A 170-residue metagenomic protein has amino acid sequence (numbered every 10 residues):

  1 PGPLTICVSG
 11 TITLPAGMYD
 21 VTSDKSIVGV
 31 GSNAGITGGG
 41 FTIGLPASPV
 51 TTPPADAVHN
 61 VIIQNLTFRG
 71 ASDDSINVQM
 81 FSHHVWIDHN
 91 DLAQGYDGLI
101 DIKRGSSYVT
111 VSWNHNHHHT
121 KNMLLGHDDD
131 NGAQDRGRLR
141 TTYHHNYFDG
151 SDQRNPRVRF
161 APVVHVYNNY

Functional and structural regions predicted by a protein language model:
P1-L14, K25-G31: Glycine-rich repeat segments that build the extracellular carbohydrate-interaction surface of secreted and virion
G2, V21-S23, P162: A generic structural signal for short beta-strands and their flanking turns/coil linkers
L4, A34, D74, G98: Acidic Asp/Glu-based divalent-cation binding sites
C7, W86, L99-D101, N155-V158: Short catalytic-loop micro-motif centered on adjacent basic/acidic residues
I12-S26, G35-Q64, G70-F81: Extracellular beta-strand-rich solenoid/capping regions of secreted or surface-exposed proteins that bind or remodel
P15-A16, S75, G132-Q134, N155: A generic structural signal for short coil/turn motifs at secondary-structure boundaries
D24-G29, D56-G70, F81-Y96, S106-H127 (+2 more regions): Right-handed parallel beta-helix
A34-G35, D128: Short, surface-exposed, polar/charged, turn-prone segments marking secondary-structure boundaries
